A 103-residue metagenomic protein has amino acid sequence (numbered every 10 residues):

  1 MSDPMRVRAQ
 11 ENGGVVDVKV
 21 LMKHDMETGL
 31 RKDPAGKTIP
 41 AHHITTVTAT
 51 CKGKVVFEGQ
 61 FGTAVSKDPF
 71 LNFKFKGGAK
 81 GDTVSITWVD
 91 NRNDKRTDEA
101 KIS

Functional and structural regions predicted by a protein language model:
M1-V16: Short, compositionally biased P/S/T/A/G/V-rich stretches that sit at domain boundaries
Q10, K101-S103: Short beta-strand edge segments in extracellular beta-sheet folds
G13-V15, A79-T83: Extracellular Ig-like/FN3 beta-sandwich strand-entry sites
M22-I39: Short amphipathic, basic-aromatic surface patches that mediate peripheral association with negatively charged
A35-K54: Extended low-complexity, serine/threonine- and proline-enriched intrinsically disordered segments
A64-N72: Aromatic sugar-binding surface patches on proteins that engage polysaccharides or sugar-phosphate polymers
N72-G78: Short, hydrophobic beta-strand segments
W88-D98: Short acidic/polar inter-strand loop motif in beta-rich domains
